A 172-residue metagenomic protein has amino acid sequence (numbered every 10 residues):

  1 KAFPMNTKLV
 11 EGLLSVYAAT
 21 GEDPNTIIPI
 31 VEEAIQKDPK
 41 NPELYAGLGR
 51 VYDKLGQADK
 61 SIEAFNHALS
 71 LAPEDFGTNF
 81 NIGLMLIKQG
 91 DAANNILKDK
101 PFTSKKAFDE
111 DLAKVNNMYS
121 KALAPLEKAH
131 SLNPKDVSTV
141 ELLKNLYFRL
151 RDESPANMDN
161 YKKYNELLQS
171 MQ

Functional and structural regions predicted by a protein language model:
P4-M5, P39-K40, P73, P134: Short coil turns that delineate tetratricopeptide repeat
T20-G21, L55, Q89, N116 (+1 more regions): Structural motif corresponding to the intra-repeat A-B loop/turn of tetratricopeptide repeats
E33-A34, H67-A68, K128-A129, L168: Canonical positions in the second alpha-helix
K88-P125: Short coil/linker segments at helix-helix boundaries
